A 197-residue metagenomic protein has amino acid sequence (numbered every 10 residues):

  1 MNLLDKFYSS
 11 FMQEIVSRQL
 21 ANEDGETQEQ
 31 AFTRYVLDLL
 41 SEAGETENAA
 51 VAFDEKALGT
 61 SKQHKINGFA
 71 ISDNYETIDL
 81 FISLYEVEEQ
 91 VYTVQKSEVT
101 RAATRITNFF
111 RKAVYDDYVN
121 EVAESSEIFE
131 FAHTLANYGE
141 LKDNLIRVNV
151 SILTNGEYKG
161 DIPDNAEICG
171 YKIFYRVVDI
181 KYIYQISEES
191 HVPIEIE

Functional and structural regions predicted by a protein language model:
M1-E197: N-terminal extension/subdomain marker
